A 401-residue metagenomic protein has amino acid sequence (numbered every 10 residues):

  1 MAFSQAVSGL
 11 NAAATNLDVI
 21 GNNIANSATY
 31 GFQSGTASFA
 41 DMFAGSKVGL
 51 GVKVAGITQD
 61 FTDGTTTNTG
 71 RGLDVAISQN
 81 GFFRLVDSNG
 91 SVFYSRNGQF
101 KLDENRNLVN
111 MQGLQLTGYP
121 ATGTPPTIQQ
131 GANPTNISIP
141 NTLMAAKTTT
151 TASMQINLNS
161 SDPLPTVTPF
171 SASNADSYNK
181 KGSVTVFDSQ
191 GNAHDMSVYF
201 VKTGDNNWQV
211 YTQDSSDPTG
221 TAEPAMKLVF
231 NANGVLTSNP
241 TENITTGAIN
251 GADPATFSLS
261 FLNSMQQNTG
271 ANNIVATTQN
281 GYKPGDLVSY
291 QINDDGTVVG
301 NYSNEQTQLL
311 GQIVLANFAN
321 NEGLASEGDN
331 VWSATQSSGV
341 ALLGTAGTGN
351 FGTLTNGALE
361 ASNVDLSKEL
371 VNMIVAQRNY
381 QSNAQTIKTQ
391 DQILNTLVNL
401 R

Functional and structural regions predicted by a protein language model:
M1-S27, F32-G35: N-terminal intrinsically disordered, low-complexity, charge/repeat-rich segments that act as generic
L10-A13, L17, L366, M373 (+1 more regions): Amphipathic alpha-helical coiled-coil segments
N22, N26, Y30-N363, L370-N372 (+1 more regions): Small/polar low-complexity and glycine-rich loop motifs
N383: Acidic/polar, glycine-anchored loop/turn motif associated with catalytic or activation segments that engage anionic
K388-Q392: Conserved structured catalytic cores and adjacent interaction surfaces of nucleotide-binding/hydrolyzing enzymes
I393-R401: Structured functional modules or segments
